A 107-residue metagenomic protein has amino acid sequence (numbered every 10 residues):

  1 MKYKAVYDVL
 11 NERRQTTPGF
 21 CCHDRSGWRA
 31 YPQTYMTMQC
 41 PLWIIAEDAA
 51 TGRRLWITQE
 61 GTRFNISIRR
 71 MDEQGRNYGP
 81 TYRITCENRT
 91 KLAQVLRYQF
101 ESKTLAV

Functional and structural regions predicted by a protein language model:
M1-A50, R76-G79: Negatively charged, low-complexity tracts enriched in Asp/Glu with abundant Ser/Thr
M1-K2, E101-V107: Short intrinsically disordered terminal tails
Y7, N11-R14, Q59, A93 (+1 more regions): Residue-level detector of alpha-helical secondary structure
R13-T17, R53, Q99-T104: Short, flexible helical or helix-coil boundary motifs
C40, Y82-C86, L105: Generic detection of short hydrophobic beta-strand segments and adjacent strand-loop junctions
T51-R89: Intrinsically disordered, low-complexity regulatory segments enriched in Ser/Thr/Pro and charged residues
R89-K103: A short, charged, amphipathic alpha-helix used as a generic interaction element across diverse proteins
